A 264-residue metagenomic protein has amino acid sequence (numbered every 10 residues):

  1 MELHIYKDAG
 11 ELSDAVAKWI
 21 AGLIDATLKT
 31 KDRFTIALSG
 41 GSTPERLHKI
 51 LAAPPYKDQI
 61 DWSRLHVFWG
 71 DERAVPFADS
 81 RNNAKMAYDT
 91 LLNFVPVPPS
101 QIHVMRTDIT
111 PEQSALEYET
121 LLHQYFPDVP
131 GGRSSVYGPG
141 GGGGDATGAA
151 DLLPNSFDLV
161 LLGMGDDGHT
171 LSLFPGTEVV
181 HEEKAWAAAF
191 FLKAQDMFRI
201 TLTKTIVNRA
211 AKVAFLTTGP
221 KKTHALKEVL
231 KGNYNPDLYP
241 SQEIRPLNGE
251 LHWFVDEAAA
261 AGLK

Functional and structural regions predicted by a protein language model:
M1-E2, G143: Short, Lys/Arg-enriched, disordered terminal segments
E2-L116, Y125-D128: N-terminal active-site beta-alpha-beta segment that forms phosphate/nucleotide-binding and substrate-recognition loops
K7, E11, V75-K264: Conserved phosphate- and dinucleotide-binding cores of soluble alpha/beta proteins, encompassing both enzyme active
